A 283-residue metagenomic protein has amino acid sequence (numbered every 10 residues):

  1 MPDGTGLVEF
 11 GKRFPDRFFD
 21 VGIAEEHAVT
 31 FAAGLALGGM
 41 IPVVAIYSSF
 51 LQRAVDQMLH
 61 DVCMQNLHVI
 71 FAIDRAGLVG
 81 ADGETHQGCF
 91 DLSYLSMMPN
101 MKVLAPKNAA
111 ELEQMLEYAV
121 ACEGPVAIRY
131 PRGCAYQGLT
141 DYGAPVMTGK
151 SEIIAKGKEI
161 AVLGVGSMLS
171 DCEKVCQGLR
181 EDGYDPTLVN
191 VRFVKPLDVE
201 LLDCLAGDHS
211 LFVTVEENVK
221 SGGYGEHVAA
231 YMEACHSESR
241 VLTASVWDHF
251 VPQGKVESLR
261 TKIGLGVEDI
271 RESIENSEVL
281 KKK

Functional and structural regions predicted by a protein language model:
M1-G124, C134: Thiamine diphosphate
P2-L7, K12, E26-A28, A72 (+2 more regions): Thiamine diphosphate
